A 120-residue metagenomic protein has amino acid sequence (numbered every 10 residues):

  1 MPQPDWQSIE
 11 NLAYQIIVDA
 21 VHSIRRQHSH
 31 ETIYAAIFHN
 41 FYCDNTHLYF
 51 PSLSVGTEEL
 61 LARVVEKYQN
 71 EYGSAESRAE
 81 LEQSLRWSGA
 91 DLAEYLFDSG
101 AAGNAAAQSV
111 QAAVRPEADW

Functional and structural regions predicted by a protein language model:
M1-I37: Short N-terminal edge-element motif at the start of the domain
P2, A75-W120: Low-complexity intrinsically disordered segments
D5, S29-Y34, T46-P51, L81-A93: Generic structural motif recognizing short loop/turn segments at the entrances and edges of beta-strands
I16-A20, I24, L48, L53-V55 (+1 more regions): Non-transmembrane, interaction-prone segments in cytosolic or luminal domains
V21-R26, F41, A75, E80: Short, flexible coil/linker segments at or flanking structured domains
Q27-Y68: N-terminal interaction modules that seed assembly of large macromolecular complexes
Y68-S74: The catalytic "switch" region of P-loop NTPases
